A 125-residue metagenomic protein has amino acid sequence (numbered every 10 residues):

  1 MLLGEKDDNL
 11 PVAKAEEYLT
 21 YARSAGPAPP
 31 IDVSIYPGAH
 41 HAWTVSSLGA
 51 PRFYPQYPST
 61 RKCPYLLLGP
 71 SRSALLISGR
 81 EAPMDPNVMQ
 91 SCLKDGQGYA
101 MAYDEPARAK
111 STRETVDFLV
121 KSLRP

Functional and structural regions predicted by a protein language model:
M1-L3, D7, Y36: Short beta-strand/loop motif that positions the catalytic acidic residue of the alpha/beta-hydrolase fold
K6-N9, P106: Short N-terminal micro-motifs specific to bacterial/archaeal maturation and metal-cluster initiation sites
D8-E17, G26, T44-V45: Conserved alpha/beta-hydrolase "acid-adjacent" motif
E17-T20, R52: Glycine-rich, phosphate-binding/catalytic loops in enzymes
A22-S24: Hydrophobic alpha-helical packing residues
A28-P125: C-terminal catalytic histidine-bearing segment of alpha/beta-hydrolase fold enzymes
